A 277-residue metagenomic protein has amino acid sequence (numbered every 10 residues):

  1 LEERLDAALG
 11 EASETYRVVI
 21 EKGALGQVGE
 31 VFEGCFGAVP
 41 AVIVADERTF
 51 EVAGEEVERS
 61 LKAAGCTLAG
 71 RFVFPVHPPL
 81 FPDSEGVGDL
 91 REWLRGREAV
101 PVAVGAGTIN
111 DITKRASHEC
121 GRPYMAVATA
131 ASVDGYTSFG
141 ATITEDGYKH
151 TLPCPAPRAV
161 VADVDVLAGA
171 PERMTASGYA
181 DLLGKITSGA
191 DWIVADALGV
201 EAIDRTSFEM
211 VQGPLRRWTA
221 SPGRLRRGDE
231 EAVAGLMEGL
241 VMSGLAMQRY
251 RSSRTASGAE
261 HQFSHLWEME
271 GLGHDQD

Functional and structural regions predicted by a protein language model:
L1-V100: ATP/NTP phosphate-donor binding region
G10-E11, C35-F36, W93-G96, S117 (+6 more regions): Solvent-exposed alpha-helices and their adjacent loops that cap or buttress functional pockets in soluble metabolic
G34, V57-K62, H118-E119, A141 (+2 more regions): Short, solvent-exposed amphipathic alpha-helical segments in soluble enzyme and RNA/protein-processing domains
V44-A45, G105, A162: Short beta-strand/turn micro-motifs composed of small residues that flank or help shape donor/cofactor-binding pockets
V52-A53, A106-R115, V133-Y136, L266: Short glycine/serine/threonine-rich phosphate/pyrophosphate-binding segments that cradle anionic phosphate groups
G96-A116, C120-T129: A short, small-residue-rich loop immediately preceding and capping a beta-strand
H118-R217: A glycine/threonine-rich phosphate-anchoring loop and its flanking beta-alpha core in nucleotide/phosphate-binding
M210-D277: Active-site segments that bind and position negatively charged phosphate/pyrophosphate groups
